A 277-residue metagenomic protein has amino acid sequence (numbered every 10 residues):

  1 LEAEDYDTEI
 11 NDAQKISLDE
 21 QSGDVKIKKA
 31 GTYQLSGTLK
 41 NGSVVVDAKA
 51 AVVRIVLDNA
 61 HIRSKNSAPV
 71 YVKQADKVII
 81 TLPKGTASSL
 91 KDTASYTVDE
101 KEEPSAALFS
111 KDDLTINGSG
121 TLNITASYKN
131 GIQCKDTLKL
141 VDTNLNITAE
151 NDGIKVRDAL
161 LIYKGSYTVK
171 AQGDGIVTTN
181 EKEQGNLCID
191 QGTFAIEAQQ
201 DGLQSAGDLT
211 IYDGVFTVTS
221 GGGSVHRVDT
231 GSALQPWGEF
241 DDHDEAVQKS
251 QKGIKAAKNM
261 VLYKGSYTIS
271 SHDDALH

Functional and structural regions predicted by a protein language model:
L1-H277: A composition-driven surface/loop motif
